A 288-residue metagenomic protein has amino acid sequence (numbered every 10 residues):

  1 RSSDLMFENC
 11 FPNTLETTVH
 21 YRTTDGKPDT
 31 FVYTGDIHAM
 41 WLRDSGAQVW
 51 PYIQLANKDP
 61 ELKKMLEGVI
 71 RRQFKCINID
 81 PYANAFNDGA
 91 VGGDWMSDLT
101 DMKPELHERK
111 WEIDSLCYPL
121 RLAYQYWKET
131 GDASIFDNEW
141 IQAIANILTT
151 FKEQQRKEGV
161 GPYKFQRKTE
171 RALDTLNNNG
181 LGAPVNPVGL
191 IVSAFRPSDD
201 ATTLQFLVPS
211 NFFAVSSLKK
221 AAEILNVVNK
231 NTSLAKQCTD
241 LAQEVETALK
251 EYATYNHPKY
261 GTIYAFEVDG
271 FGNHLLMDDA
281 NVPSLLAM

Functional and structural regions predicted by a protein language model:
F7-R43: Active-site-flanking structural segment that lines cofactor/substrate pockets
C10, P51, G68, R72 (+4 more regions): Generic, well-ordered alpha-helical scaffold segments in large soluble proteins
C10-T17, D44, P51, S115-L122 (+4 more regions): Amphipathic, well-ordered alpha-helical segments in soluble domains
L15-P28, V91-L99, P184-R196: Active-site-adjacent bridging/hinge elements
H38-L66, I70-L173: Aromatic-rich carbohydrate-recognition surfaces in CAZymes
L42, N78-Y82, F86-G89, P104 (+3 more regions): Extended ligand-binding clefts on enzyme/binding-domain cores
L55-P60, Y126-Q142, A201-Q205, K220-D240: Inter-helical turn/loop segments and adjacent helix faces that build the functional surface of alpha-helical bundle
